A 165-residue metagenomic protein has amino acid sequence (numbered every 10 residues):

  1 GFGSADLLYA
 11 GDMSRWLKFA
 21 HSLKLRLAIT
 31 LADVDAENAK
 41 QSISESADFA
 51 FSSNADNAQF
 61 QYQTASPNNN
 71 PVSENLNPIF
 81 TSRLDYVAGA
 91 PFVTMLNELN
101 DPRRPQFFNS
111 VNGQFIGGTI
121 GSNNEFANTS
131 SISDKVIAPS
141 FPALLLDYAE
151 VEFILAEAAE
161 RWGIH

Functional and structural regions predicted by a protein language model:
G1-H165: Structured, solvent-exposed acidic/aromatic patches
